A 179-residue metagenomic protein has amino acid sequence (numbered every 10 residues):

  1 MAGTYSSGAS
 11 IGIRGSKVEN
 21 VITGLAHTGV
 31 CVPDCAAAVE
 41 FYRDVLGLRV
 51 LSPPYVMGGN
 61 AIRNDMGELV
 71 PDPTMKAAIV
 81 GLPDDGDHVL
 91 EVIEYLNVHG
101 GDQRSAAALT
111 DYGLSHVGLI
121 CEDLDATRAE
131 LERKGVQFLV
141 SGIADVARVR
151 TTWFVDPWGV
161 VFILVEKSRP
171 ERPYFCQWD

Functional and structural regions predicted by a protein language model:
M1-V21, V30, P53, L90 (+2 more regions): Vicinal oxygen chelate
T23-H27, D111-H116: Short, solvent-exposed beta-strand edge segments and adjacent coil->beta transition regions
C31-D87, A126, R133, D145 (+2 more regions): Core segments of cupin and vicinal oxygen chelate
K76, H116-G118: A short acidic, glycine-rich active-site loop that binds or catalyzes chemistry on phosphate/adenosine moieties
H88-E91, G113: Protein kinase-like catalytic core scaffold
Y95-V98: Short, solvent-exposed aromatic-acidic interface loops
S105-T110: Long, charged/polar, surface-exposed segments that mediate recognition or autoinhibition
